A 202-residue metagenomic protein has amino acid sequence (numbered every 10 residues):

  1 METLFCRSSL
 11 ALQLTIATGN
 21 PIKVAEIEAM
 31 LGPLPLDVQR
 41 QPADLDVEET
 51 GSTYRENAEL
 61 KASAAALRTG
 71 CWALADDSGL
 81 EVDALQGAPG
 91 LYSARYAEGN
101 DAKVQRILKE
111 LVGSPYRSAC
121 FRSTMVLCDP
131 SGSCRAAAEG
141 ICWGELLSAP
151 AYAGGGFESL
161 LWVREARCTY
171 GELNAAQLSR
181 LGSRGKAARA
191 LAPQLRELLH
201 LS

Functional and structural regions predicted by a protein language model:
E2-T15, I22-S202: Anionic-ligand binding patches
